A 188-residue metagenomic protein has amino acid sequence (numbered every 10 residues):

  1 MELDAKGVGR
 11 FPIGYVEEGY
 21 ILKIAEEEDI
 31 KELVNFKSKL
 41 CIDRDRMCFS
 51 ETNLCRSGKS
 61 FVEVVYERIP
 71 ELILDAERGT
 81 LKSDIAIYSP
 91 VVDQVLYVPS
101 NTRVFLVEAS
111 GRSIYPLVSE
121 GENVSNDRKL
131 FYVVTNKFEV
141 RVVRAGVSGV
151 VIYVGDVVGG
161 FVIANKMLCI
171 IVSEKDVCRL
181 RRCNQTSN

Functional and structural regions predicted by a protein language model:
M1-N188: Well-ordered secondary-structure scaffolds
